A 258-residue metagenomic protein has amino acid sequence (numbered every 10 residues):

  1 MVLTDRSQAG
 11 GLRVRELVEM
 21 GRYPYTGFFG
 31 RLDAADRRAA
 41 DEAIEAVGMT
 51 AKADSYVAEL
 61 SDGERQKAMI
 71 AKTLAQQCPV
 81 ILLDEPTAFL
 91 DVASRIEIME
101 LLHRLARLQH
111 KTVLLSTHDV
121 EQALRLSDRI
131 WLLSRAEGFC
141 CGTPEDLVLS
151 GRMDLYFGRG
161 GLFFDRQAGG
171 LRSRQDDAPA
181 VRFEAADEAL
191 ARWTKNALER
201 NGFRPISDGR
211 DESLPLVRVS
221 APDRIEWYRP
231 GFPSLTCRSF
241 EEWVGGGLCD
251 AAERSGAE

Functional and structural regions predicted by a protein language model:
E19, A34-K52: Conserved ABC ATPase "signature" region
Y56-L60, E64: Conserved ABC ATPase signature
I70: Hydrophobic anchor residue at the start of the ABC signature
Q77: Conserved catalytic motifs of ABC-family nucleotide-binding domains
I81-D84: Catalytic Walker B motif of ABC-type/P-loop ATPase nucleotide-binding domains
I96-L108: Helical segment within the ABC ATPase nucleotide-binding domain
T117-H118: H-loop/switch region of ABC-family ATPase nucleotide-binding domains
